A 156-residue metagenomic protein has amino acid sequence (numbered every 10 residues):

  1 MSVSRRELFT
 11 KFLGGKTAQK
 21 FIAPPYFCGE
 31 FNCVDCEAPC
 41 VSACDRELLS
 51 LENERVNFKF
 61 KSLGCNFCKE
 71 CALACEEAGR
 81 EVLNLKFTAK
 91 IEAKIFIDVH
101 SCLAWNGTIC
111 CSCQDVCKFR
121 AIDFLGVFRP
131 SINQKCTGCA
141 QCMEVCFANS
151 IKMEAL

Functional and structural regions predicted by a protein language model:
M1-L156: Non-ligating segments of multi-cofactor redox enzymes
